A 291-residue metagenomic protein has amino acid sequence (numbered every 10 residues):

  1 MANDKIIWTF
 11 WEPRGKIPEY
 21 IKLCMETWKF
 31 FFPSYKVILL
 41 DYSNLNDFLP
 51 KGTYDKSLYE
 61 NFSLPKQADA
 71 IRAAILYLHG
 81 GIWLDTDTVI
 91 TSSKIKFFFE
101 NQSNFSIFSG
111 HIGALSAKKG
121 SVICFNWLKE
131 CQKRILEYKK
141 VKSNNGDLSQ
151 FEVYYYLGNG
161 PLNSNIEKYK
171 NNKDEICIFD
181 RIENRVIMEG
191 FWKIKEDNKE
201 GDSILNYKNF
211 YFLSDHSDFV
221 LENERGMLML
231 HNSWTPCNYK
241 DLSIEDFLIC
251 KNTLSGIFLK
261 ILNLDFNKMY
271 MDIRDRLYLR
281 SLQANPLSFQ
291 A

Functional and structural regions predicted by a protein language model:
M1-A68, L84-A291: Glycosyltransferase-associated regions of secretory-pathway enzymes, highlighting luminal stem/catalytic domains
D69-G81: Small-residue hinge/turn detector
